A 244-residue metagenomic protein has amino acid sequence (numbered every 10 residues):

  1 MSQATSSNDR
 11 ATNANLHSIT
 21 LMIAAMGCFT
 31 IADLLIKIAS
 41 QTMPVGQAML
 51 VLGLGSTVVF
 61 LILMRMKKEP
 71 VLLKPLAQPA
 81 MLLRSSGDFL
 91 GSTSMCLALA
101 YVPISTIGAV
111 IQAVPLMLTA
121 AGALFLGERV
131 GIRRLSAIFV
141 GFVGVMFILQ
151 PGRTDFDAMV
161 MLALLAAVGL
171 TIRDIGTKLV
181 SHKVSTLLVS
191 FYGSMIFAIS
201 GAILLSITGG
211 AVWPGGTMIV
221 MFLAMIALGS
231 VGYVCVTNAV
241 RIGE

Functional and structural regions predicted by a protein language model:
M1-G27, T57-L83, I132, V184 (+2 more regions): Membrane-interface interhelical linkers
M26, G53-T57, D88, Q112-L116 (+3 more regions): Residue-level recognition of pore/gate-forming positions within transmembrane alpha-helices of multi-pass
M26-L34, L61, S85-T93, P115-A120 (+4 more regions): Hydrophobic/small/kink-forming positions within alpha-helical transmembrane segments of polytopic membrane proteins
T30, L34-K37, V45, F60 (+3 more regions): Transmembrane alpha-helical segments that form core, pore/gating elements of small-molecule transporters/exporters
Q41-Q47, S94-I111, H182-L187, V234-E244: Structural motif at transmembrane-helix junctions in multi-pass transporters
M43-V59, L97-P115, F156-G169, G215-G229: Structural signature of hydrophobic alpha-helical transmembrane segments
L97, P115-S136: C-terminal transmembrane-helix exit sites in multi-pass transporters
R133-Q150, L162, A166: Hydrophobic transmembrane alpha-helices of multi-pass small-molecule transport proteins
